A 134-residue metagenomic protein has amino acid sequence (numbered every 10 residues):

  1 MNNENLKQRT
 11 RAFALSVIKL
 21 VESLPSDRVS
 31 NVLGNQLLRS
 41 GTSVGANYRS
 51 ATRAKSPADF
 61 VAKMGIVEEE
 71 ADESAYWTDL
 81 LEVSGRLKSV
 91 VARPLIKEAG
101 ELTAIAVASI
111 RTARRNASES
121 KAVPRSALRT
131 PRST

Functional and structural regions predicted by a protein language model:
M1-T134: Short, C-terminally biased terminal segments at protein or domain edges
